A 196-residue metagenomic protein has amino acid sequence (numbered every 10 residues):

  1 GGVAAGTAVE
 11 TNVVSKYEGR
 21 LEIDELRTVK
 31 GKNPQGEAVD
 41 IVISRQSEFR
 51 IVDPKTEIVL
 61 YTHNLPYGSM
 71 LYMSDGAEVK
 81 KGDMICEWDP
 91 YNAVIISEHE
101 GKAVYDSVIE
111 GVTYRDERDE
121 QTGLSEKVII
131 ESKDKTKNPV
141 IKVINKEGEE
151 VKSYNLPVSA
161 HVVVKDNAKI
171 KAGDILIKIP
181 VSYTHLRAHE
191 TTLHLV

Functional and structural regions predicted by a protein language model:
G1-A4, Q46-I51, I58, V79-V94 (+2 more regions): Short hydrophobic beta/alpha edge segments that flank linear recognition/processing sites
A8, V39, Y72-D75, P90 (+2 more regions): Hydrophobic alpha-helical scaffolding
V13-S15, G19-E25, Q35, I43 (+7 more regions): Short beta-strand segments of a lipoyl-like beta-sandwich/carrier module
E22-R45, V108-D134: Extended boundary segments
I51-D53, H99, S107, V143-N145 (+1 more regions): Flexible glycine-/small-residue-rich
T184-T191: Conserved small/polar residues in nucleotide/adenosyl-binding loops
